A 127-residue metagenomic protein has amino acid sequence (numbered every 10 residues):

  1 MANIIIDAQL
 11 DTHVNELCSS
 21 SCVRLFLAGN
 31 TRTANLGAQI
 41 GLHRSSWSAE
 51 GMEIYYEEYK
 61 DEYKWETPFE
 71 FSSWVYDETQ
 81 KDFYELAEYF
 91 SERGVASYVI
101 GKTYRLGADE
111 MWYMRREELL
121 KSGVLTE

Functional and structural regions predicted by a protein language model:
M1-A2, I6, V23, L27 (+4 more regions): Extracytoplasmic/secreted envelope proteins and their assembly/folding machinery, especially bacterial periplasmic
I6-I54: Glycine-rich beta-to-alpha active-site loop
G51-E127: Charged, glycine-interspersed solvent-exposed loop segments at helix/strand-loop junctions that cap or gate access
